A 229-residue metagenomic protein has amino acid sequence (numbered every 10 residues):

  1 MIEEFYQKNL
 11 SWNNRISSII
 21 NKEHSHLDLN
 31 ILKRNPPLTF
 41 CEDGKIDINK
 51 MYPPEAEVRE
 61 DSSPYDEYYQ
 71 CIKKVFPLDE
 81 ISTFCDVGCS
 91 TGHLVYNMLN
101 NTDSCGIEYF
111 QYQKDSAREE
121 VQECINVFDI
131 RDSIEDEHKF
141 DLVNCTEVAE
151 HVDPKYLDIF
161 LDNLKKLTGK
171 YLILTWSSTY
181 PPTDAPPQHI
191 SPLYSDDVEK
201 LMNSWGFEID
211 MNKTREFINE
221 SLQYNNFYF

Functional and structural regions predicted by a protein language model:
M1-H138, L142-N144, K155-L161, S178 (+6 more regions): Conserved N-terminal segment of class I S-adenosyl-L-methionine
T146, P187: Generic anion/oxyanion-binding catalytic loop in active/binding sites
E147-H151: Short catalytic micro-motifs in class I SAM-dependent methyltransferases
V152-D153, T168-G169: Helix-to-beta-strand junctions that scaffold the AdoMet/dcAdoMet cofactor pocket in Class I SAM-dependent enzymes
N163-L167: Conserved helix-to-beta-strand junction in the class I
G169-S178: Conserved beta-strand signature within the Rossmann-like core of class I S-adenosyl-L-methionine
Y180-P186: A short acidic, helix-capping loop that chelates divalent metal ions and anchors anionic groups
W205-F207: A structural motif corresponding to the C-terminal end of an alpha-helix and its immediate exit/capping segment
